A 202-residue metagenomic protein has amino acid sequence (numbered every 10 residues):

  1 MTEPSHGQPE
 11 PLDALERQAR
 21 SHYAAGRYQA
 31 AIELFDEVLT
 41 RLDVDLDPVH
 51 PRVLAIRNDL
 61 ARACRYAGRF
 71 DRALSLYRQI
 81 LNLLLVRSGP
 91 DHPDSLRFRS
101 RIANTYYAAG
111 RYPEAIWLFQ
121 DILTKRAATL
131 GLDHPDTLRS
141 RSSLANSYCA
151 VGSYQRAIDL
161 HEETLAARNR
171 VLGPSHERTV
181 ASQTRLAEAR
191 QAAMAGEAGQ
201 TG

Functional and structural regions predicted by a protein language model:
M1-G202: Intrinsic-disorder-linked linear interaction elements in eukaryotic regulatory proteins
